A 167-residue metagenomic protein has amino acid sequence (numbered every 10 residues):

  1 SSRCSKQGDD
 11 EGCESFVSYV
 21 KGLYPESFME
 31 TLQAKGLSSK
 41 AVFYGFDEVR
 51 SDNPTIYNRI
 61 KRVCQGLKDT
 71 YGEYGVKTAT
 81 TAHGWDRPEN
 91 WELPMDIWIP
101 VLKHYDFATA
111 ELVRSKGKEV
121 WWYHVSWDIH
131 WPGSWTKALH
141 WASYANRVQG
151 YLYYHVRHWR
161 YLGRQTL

Functional and structural regions predicted by a protein language model:
S1-R164: Catalytic-core regions of glycoside hydrolase
L167: Substrate-binding and catalytic surfaces of secreted/luminal carbohydrate-active proteins
